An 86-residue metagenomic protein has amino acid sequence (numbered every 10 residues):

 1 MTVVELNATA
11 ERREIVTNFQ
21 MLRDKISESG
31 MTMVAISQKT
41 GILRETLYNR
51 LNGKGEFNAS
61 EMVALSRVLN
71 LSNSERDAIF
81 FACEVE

Functional and structural regions predicted by a protein language model:
T2-T32: A short, Lys/Arg-rich alpha-helix, primarily the initiator
A8-E11, N49-R50, L71: A structural preference for long, well-packed, hydrophobic secondary-structure segments
I26, S37, S66: The alpha-helix within a helix-turn-helix
S27, G41, N52-G53, F81: Residue-level detection of the helix-turn-helix DNA-binding "recognition helix"
G30-N49: Short alpha-helical DNA-recognition segment
K54-S60: Short, solvent-exposed alpha-helical "recognition" segments
S60-R76: DNA major-groove recognition helix of helix-turn-helix/homeodomain DNA-binding modules
R76-E86: Short amphipathic recognition helices of helix-turn-helix/homeodomain-type DNA-binding modules
